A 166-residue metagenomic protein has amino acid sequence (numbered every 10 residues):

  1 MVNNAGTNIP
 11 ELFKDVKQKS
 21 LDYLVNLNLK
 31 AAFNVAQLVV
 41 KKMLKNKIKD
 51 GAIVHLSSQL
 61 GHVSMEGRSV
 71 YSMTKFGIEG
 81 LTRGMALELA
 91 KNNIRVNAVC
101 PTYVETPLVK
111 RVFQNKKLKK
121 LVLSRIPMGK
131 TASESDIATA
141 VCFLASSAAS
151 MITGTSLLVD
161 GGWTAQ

Functional and structural regions predicted by a protein language model:
L12-F13, K17-V25, V122: Substrate-binding pocket helix/loop in short-chain dehydrogenase/reductase
F13-K14, V63-S69, K91, G129 (+1 more regions): Active-site loop immediately N-terminal to the catalytic Tyr-X3-Lys motif of short-chain dehydrogenase/reductase
A36, T74, T82: Active-site helix of classical SDR
K41, L87-K91, S150: Alpha-helical segment proximal to the catalytic Tyr-Lys
S58: Residue(s) in the substrate-gating loop at a strand-loop-helix junction that position the organic substrate next
I94-R95, T131-V159, T164: C-terminal substrate-recognition "lid" of short-chain dehydrogenase/reductases
C100-R111: Short, flexible catalytic-loop segment of classical short-chain dehydrogenase/reductase
